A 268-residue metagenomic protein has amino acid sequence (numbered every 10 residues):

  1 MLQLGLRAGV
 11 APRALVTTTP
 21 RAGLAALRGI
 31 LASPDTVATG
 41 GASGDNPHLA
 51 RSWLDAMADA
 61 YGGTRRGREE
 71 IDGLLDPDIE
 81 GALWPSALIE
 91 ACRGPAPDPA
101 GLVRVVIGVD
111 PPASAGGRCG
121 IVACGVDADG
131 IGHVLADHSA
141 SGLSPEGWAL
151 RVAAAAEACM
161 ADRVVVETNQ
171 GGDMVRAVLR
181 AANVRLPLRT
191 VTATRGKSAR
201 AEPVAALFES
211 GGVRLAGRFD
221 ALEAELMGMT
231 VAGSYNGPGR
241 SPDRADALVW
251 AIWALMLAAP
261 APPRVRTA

Functional and structural regions predicted by a protein language model:
M1-G62: ASCE P-loop NTPase helicase motor core
L15-V16, G108, R163-E167: Short catalytic-loop micro-motif centered on adjacent basic/acidic residues
T17, T39-G41, I71, L135-A140 (+1 more regions): Hydrophobic residues at beta-strand termini and immediately following loops that shape nucleotide-binding pockets
N46-V109, S234: ATPase catalytic-site recognition across NTP-hydrolyzing enzymes
R93, A251-A268: Acidic two-metal-ion nuclease catalytic site recognized across multiple nuclease folds, prominently DnaQ/RNase D-T
P99-V126, A247: Gly/Thr-rich phosphate-binding beta-strand-loop-beta motif of the actin/hexokinase/Hsp70
V122-G233: Mg2+-dependent endonuclease catalytic cores in nucleic-acid-processing enzymes, primarily RNase H-like
